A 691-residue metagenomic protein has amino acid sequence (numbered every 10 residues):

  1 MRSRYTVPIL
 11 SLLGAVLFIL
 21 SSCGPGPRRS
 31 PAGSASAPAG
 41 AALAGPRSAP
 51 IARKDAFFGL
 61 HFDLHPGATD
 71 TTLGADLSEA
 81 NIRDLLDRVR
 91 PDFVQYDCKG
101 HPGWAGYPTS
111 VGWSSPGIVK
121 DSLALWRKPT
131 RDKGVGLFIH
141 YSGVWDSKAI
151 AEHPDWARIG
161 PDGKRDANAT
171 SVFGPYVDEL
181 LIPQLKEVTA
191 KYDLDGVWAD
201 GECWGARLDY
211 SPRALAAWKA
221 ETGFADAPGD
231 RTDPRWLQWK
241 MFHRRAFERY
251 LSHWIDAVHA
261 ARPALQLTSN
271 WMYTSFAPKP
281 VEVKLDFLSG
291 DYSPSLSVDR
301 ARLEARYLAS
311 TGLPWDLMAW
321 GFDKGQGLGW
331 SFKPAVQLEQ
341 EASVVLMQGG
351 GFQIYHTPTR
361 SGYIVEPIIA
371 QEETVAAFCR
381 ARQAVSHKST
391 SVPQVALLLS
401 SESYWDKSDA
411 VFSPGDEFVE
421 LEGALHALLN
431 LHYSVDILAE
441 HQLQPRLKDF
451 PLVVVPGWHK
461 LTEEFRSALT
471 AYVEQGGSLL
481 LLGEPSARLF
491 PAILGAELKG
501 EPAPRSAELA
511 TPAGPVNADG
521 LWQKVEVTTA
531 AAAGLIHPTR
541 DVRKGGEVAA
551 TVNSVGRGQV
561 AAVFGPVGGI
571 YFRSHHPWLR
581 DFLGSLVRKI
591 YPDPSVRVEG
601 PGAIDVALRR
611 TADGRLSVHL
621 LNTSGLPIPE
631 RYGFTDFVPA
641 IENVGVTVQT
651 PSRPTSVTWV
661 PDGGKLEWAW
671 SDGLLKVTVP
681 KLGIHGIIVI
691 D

Functional and structural regions predicted by a protein language model:
M1-L12: Bacterial N-terminal signal peptides that target proteins for export
L20-S22: C-terminal motif of bacterial Sec signal peptides marking the signal peptidase cleavage site
L43-D55, L85, K120, W126-P129 (+3 more regions): Carbohydrate-binding surfaces of carbohydrate-active enzymes
G45-W104, K133-V135: N-terminal structural segment of carbohydrate-active enzymes
D63-H65, Q95-P102, Y141-K148, W198-D209 (+4 more regions): Short, solvent-exposed turn/loop segments enriched in Gly/Ser/Thr/Pro and often Arg
H65-S78, A167-L180, G327-A335: Active-site mouth loops of central-metabolism enzymes
D87-S122, W145-N168, Y192, A206-A217 (+2 more regions): Aromatic-lined carbohydrate-binding/catalytic grooves of carbohydrate-active enzymes
I139-Y192, G201, A227-K240, S252: Active-site-adjacent "subsite" loops/lids of carbohydrate-active enzymes
